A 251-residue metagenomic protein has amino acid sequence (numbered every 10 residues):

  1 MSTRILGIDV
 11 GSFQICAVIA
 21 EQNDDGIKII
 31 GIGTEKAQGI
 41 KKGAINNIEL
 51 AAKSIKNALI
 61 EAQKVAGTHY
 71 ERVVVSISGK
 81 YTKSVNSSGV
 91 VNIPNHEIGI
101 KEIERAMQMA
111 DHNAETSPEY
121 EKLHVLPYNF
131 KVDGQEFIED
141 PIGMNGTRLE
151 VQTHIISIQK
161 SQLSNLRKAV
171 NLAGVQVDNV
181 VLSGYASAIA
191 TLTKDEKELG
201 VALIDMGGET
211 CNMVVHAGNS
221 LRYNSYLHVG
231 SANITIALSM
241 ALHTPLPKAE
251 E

Functional and structural regions predicted by a protein language model:
M1-Q14, V18-A202, S220-R222, S231 (+1 more regions): Nucleotide/phosphate-binding catalytic cleft detector across ATP-hydrolyzing and phosphate-transferring enzymes
L199-S239: Glycine-rich phosphate-binding loop of actin/hexokinase-like ATP-binding domains
M240-E250: Active-site core segments that coordinate phosphate-bearing ligands/cofactors across diverse enzyme families
